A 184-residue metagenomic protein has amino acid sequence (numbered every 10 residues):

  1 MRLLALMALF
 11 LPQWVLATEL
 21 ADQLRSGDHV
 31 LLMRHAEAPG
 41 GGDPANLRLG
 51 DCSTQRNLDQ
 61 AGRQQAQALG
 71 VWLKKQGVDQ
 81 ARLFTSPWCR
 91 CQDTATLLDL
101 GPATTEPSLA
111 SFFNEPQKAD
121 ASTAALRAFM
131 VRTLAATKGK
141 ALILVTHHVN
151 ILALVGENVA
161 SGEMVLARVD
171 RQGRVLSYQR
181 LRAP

Functional and structural regions predicted by a protein language model:
M1-L3: Positively charged n-region of N-terminal signal peptides that target proteins for export
T18-P107, F112-P116, E157-P184: Active-site-proximal alpha-helix that buttresses catalytic centers in soluble enzyme cores
D28-V30, K140-T146: Generic beta-sheet signal
Q76-V78, T133-G139: Glycine-rich phosphate-binding loop signature in dinucleotide/nucleotide-binding domains
Q117-A125: Short, surface-exposed amphipathic charged segments that create phosphate/polyanion-binding patches used for binding
